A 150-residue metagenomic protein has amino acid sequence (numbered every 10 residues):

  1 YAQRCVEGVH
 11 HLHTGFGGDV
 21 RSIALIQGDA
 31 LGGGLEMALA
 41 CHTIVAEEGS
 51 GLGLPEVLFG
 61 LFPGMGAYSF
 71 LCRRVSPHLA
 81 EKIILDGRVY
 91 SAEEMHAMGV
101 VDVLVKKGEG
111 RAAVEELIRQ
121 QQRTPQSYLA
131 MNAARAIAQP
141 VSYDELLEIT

Functional and structural regions predicted by a protein language model:
Y1-E7: Glycine- (often His-adjacent) and acidic-residue-rich active-site loop that binds/positions the CoA thioester
H10, T14, R88-V89, R119-S127: Generic secondary-structure signature for well-ordered alpha-helical cores
L12-F59: Glycine-rich beta-to-alpha active-site loop
G32, G87-E94: Acidic, divalent-metal-coordinating active-site segment for phosphoryl/phosphodiester hydrolysis, typified by short
M37, T43, F70-L71, E94: Hydrophobic/aromatic ligand-binding patch that stacks against planar heteroaromatic rings of cofactors or nucleotides
H42-G64, V101-V114: Gly/Pro- and small hydrophobic-enriched strand-loop and loop-to-helix capping segments that sit at the rims
Y68-H78: Hydrophobic, secondary-structure "cap" segments at the distal end of domains
V101-T150: C-terminal long alpha-helix characteristic of the crotonase
